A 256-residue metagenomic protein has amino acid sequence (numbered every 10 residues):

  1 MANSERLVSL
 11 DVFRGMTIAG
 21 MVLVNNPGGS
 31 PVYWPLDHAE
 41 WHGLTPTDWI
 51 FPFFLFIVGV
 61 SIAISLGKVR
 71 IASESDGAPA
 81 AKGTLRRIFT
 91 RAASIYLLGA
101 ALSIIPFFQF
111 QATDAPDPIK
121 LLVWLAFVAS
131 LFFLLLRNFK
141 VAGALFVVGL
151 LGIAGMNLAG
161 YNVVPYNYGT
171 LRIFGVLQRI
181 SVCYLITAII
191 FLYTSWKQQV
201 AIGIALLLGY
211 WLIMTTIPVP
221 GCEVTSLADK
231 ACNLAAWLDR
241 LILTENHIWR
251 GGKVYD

Functional and structural regions predicted by a protein language model:
M1-A92, G99-I105, P118: N-terminal signal-anchor module of multipass membrane proteins
G15-I18, L185, I204-L207: Residues within membrane-spanning alpha-helices of integral membrane proteins, especially the hydrophobic core/packing
H38-I50, N167-V176, L234-D256: Short aromatic-rich membrane-water interface segments that cap or initiate transmembrane helices in multi-pass membrane
G67-C183: Membrane-interface helix-loop-helix modules in multi-pass inner-membrane proteins
F139-A142, L192-I204: Membrane-interfacial entry segments at the cytosolic side of transmembrane helices
L145-L151, V200-W211: Central hydrophobic cores of alpha-helical transmembrane segments in multi-pass integral membrane proteins
G203-D256: Membrane-interfacial catalytic/cofactor-binding modules of polytopic membrane enzymes
